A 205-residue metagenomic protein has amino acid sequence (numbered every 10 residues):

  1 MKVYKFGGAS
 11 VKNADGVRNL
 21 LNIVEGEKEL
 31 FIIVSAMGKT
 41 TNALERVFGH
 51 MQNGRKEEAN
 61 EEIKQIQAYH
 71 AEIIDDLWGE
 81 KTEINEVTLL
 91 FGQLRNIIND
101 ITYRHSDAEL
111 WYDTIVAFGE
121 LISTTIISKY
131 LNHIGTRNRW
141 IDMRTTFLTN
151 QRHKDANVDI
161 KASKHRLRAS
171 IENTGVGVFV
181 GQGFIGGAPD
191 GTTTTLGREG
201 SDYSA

Functional and structural regions predicted by a protein language model:
M1-A205: Nucleotide/pyrophosphate-binding catalytic subdomain
